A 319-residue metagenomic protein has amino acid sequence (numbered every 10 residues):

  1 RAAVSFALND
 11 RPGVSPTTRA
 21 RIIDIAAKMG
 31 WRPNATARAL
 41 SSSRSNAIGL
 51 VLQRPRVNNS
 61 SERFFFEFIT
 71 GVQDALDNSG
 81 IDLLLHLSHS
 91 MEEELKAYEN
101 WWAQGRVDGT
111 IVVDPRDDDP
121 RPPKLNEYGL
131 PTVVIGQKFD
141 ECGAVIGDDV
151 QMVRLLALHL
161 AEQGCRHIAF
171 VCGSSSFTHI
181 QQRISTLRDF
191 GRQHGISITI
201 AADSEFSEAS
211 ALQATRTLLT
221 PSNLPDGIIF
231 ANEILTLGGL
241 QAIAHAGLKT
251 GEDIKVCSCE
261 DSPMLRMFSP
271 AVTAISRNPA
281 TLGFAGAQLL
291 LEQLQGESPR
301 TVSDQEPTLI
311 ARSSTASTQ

Functional and structural regions predicted by a protein language model:
R1-N46, Q319: N-terminal helix-turn-helix DNA-binding module of bacterial transcription factors
K28, G71-S79, N126-V134, K138-Q319: Bacterial carbohydrate/catabolite-sensing allosteric modules
W31-A97: Amphipathic helical "hinge" segments at domain boundaries
E94-R106, L212-N223: Short, well-structured alpha-helical segments in soluble
L95-Q151: Short beta-strand-centered segments that line the small-molecule binding cleft or hinge of alpha/beta clamshell
